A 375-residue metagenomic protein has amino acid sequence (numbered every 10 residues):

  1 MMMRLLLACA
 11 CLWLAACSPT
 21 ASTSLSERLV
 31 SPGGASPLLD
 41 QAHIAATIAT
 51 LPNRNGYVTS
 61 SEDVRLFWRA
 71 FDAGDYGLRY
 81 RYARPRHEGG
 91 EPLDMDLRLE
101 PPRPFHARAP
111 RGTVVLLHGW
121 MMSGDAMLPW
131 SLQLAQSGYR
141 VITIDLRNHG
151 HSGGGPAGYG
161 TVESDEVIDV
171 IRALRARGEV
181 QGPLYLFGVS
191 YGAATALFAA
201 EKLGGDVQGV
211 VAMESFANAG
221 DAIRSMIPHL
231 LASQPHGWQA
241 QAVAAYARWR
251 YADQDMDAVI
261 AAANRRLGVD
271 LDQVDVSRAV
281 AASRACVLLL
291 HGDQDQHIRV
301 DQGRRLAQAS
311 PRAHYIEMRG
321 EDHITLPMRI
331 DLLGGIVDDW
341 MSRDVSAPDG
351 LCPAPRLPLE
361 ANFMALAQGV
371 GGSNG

Functional and structural regions predicted by a protein language model:
C17-F105, A109, A361-V370, N374-G375: An N-terminal hydrophobic leader/cap segment in hydrolases
W120-L132: The serine-hydrolase catalytic nucleophile loop
S131-G153: Conserved alpha/beta-hydrolase
A157-G178: Alpha/beta-hydrolase active-site loop
K202-V269: Hydrolase active-site cap/lid region
A282-S283, L289-H291, D295: Short beta-strand/loop motif that positions the catalytic acidic residue of the alpha/beta-hydrolase fold
A285, R299-Q308: Short alpha-helix in the alpha/beta-hydrolase fold that links the catalytic acid
E321-G334, C352: Catalytic histidine-centered segment of alpha/beta-hydrolase-like enzymes
